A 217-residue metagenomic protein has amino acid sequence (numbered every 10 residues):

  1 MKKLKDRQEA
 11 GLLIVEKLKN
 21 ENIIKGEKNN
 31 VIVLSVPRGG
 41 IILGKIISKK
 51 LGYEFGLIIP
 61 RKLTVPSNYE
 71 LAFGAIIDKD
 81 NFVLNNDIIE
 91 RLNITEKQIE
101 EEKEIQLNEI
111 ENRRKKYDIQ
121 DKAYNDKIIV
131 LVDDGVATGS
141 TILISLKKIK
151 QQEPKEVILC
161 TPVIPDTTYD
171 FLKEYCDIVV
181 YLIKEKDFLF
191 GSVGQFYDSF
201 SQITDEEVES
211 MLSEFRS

Functional and structural regions predicted by a protein language model:
M1-S217: PRPP-associated nucleotide enzymes
